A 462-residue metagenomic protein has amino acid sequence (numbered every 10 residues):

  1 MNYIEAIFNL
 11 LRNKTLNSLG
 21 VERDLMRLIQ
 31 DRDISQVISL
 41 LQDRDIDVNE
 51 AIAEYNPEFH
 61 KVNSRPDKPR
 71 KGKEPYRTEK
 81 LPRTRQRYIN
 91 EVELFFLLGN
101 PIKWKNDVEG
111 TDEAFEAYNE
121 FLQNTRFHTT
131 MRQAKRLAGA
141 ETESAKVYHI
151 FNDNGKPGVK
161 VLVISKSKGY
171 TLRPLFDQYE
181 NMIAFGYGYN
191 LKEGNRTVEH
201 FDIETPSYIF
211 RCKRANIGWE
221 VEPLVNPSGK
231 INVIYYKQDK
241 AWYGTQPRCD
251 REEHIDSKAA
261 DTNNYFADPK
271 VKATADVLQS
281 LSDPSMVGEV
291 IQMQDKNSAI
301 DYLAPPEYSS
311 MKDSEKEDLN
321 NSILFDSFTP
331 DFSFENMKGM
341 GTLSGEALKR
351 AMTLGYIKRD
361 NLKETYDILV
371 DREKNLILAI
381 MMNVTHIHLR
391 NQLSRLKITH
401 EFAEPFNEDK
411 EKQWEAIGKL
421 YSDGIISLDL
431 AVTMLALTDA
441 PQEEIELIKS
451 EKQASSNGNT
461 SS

Functional and structural regions predicted by a protein language model:
M1-E58, I234-Y243, P269-S298, S333-T353 (+3 more regions): Short N-terminal secondary-structure initiator segments
M1-G158, S461: Extended, helix-rich architectural segments
Q36, V48, T125-R132, E141-A145 (+8 more regions): Short secondary-structure junctions and interdomain/linker hinges
E109, L122-T125, Q133-A134, Y236-C249 (+5 more regions): Generic amphipathic alpha-helical segments used as scaffolds and interaction surfaces in large, multi-domain proteins
E113-Y118, N297-Y302, M352: A short, surface-exposed helix-loop junction/capping segment
R132-Y236: Extended, regular secondary-structure scaffolds
I217-A347: Extended, charged amphipathic alpha-helical segments
G288, Q294-D295, M311, D318-S462: C-terminal helix-loop subdomains that flank or include functional centers
